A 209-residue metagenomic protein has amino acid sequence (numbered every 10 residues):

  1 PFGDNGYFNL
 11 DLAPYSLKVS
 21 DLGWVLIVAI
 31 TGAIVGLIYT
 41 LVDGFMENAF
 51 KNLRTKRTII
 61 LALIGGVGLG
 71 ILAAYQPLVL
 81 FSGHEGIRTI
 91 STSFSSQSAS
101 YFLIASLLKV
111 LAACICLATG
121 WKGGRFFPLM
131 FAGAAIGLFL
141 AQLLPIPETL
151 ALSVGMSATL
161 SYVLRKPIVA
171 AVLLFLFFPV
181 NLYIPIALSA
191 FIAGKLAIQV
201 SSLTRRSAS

Functional and structural regions predicted by a protein language model:
P1-S209: Alpha-helical transmembrane segments and immediately membrane-proximal extracytoplasmic
